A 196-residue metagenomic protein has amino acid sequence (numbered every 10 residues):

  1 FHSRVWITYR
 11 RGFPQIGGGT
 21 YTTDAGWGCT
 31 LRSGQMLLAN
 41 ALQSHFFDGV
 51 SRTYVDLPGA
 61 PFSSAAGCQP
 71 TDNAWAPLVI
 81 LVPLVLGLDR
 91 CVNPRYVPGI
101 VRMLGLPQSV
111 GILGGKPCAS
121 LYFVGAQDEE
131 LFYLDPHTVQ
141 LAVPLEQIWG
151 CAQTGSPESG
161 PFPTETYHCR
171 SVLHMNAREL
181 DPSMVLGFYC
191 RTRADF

Functional and structural regions predicted by a protein language model:
F1-T23, W27, N40-L42, F46-F196: Cysteine-dependent deubiquitinase/ubiquitin-like isopeptidase catalytic cores across multiple families
L31-S33, L37: Active-site-proximal cofactor/substrate-binding loop regions of enzyme domains
